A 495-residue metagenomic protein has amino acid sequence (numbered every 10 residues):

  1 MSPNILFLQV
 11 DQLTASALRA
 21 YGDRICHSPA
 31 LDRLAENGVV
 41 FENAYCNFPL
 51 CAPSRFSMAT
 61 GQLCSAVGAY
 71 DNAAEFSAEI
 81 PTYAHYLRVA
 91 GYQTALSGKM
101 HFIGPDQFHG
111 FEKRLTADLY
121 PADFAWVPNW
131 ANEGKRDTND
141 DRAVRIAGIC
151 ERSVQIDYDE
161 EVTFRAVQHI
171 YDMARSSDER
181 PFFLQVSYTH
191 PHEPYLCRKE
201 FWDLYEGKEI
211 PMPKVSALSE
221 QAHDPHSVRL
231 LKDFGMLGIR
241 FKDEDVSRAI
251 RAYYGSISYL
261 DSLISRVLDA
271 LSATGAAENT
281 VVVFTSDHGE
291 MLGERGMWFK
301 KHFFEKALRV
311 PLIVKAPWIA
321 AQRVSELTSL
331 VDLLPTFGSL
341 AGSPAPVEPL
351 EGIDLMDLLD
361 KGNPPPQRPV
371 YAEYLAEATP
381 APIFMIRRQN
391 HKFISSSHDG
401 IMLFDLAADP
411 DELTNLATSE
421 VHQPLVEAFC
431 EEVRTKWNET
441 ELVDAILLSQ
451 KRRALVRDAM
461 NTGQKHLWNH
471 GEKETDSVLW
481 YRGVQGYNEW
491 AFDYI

Functional and structural regions predicted by a protein language model:
M1-S396, I401, P410-E431, Q464-I495: Formylglycine-dependent sulfatase
A407: Residues forming the ATP-binding cleft of Hanks-type serine/threonine protein kinase domains
A417-K465: A contiguous, mid-protein "functional segment" used to position or interact with cofactors/ions or partner subunits
